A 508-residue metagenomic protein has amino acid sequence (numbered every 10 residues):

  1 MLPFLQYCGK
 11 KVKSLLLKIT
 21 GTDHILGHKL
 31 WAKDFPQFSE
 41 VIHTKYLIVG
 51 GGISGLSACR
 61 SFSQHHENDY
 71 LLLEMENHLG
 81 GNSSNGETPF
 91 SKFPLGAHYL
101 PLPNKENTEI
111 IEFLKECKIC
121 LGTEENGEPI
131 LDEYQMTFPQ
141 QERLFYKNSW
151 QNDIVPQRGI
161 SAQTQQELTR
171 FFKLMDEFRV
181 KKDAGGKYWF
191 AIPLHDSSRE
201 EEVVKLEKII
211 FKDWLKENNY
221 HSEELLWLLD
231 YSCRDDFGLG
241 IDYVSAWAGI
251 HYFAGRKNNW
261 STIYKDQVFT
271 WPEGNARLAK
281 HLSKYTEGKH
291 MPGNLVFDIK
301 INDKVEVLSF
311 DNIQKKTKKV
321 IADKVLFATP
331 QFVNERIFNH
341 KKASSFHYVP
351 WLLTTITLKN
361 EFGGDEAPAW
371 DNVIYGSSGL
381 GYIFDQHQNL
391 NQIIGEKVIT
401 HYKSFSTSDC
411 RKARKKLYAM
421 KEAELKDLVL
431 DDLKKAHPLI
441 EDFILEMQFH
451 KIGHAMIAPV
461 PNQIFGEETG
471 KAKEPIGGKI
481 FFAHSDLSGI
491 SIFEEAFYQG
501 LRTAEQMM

Functional and structural regions predicted by a protein language model:
M1-P3: N-terminal secretory signal peptides and thylakoid transit peptides that target proteins across membranes
Y7-F35, K147, D153-P156, E366-W370 (+1 more regions): Conserved flavin/dinucleotide-binding core of flavoenzymes
G21, P292-I399, A436: Mid-domain catalytic core of redox enzymes that form a hydrophobic substrate pocket/lid adjacent to a catalytic redox
V41-L72: N-terminal Rossmann-like FAD-binding beta1-loop-alpha1 element of flavoenzymes
S63-E87: Glycine-rich FAD pyrophosphate-binding loop
S91-F178: Dinucleotide-binding Rossmann-like beta1-alpha1 core, especially the glycine-rich loop that anchors the ADP
V180-L295, V305, I313: Active-site/ligand-binding neighborhood in enzyme catalytic cores
